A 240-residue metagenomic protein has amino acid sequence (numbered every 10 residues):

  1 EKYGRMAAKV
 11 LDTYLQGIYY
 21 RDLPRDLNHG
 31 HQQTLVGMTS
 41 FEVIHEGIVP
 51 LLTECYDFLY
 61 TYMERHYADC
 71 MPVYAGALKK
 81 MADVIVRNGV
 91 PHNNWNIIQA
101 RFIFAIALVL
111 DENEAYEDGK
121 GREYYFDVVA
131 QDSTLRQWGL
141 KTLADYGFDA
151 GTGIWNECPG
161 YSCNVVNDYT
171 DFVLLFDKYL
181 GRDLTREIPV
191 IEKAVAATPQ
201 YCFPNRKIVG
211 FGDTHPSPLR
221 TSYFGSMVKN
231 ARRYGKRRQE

Functional and structural regions predicted by a protein language model:
E1-A196, C202, T214: Aromatic-lined, polymer-binding surfaces characteristic of secreted/periplasmic polysaccharide-degrading enzymes
Y201, N205-I208: C-terminal catalytic domain of Rieske-type non-heme iron oxygenases
F211-E240: N-terminal leader/propeptide and maturation segments of large enzyme subunits in energy/redox metabolism and hydrolases
